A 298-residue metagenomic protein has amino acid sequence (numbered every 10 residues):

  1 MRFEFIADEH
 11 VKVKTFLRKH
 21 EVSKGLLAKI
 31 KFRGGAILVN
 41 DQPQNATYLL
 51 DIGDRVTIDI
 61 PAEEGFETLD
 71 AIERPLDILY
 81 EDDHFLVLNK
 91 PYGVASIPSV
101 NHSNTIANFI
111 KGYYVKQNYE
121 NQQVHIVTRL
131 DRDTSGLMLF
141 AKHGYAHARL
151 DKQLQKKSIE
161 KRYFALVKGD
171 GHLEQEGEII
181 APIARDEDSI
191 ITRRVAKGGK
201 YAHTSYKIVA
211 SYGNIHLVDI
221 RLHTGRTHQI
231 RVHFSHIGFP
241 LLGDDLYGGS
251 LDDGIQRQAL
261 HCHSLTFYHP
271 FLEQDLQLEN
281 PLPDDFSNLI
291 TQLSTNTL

Functional and structural regions predicted by a protein language model:
M1-L298: RNA pseudouridine synthases
